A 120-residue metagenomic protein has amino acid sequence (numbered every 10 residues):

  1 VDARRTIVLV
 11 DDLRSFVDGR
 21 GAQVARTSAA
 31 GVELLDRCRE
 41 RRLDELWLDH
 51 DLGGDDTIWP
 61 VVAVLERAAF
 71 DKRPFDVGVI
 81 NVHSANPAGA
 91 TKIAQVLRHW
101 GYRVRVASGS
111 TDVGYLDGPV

Functional and structural regions predicted by a protein language model:
V1-V120: Catalytic phosphate/metal-binding cores of nucleic-acid and nucleotide-processing enzymes, i.e., regions that mediate
